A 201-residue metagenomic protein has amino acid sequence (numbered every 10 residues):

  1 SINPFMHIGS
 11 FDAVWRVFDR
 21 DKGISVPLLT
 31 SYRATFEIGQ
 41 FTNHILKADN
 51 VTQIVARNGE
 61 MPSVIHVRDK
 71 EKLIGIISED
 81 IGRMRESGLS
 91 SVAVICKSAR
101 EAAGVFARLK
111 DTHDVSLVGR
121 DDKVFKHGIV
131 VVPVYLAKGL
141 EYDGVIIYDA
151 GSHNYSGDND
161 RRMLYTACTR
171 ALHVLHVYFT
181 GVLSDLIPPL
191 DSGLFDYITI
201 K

Functional and structural regions predicted by a protein language model:
S1-K201: Conserved helicase motor core of SF1/SF2 NTP-dependent helicases
